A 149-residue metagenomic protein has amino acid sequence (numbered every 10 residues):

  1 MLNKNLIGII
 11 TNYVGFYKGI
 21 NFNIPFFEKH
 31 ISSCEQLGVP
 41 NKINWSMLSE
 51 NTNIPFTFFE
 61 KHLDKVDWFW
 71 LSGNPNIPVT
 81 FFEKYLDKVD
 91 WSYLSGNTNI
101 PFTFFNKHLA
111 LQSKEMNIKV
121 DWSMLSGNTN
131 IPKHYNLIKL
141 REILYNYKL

Functional and structural regions predicted by a protein language model:
L2-L149: Alpha-helical scaffold segments
